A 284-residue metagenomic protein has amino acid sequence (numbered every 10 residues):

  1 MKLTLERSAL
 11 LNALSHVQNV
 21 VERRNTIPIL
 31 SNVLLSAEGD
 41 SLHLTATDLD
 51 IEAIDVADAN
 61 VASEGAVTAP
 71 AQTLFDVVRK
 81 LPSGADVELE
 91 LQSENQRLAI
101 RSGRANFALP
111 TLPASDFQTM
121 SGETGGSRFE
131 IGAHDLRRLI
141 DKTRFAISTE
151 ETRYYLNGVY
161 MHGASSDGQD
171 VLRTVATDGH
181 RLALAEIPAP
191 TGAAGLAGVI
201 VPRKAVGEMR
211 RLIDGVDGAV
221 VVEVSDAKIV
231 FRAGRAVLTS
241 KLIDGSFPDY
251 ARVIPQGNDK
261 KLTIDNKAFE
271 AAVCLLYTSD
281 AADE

Functional and structural regions predicted by a protein language model:
M1-S279: Structural preference for solvent-exposed beta-strand-turn elements and adjacent flexible terminal/loop segments within
D280-E284: A short, hydrophobic C-terminal helix/tail in secreted or cell-surface proteins
